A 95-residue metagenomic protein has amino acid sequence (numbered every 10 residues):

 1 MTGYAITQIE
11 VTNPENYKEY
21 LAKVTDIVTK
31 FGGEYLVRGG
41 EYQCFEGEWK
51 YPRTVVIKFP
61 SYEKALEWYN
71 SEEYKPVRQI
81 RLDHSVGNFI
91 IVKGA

Functional and structural regions predicted by a protein language model:
M1-T54, P60-L66, N70, K93-A95: Short S/T/G/P-rich N-terminal loop/turn motif that feeds into the first structured element of a domain
Y62-I90: C-terminal structural segments of small proteins and small subunits
